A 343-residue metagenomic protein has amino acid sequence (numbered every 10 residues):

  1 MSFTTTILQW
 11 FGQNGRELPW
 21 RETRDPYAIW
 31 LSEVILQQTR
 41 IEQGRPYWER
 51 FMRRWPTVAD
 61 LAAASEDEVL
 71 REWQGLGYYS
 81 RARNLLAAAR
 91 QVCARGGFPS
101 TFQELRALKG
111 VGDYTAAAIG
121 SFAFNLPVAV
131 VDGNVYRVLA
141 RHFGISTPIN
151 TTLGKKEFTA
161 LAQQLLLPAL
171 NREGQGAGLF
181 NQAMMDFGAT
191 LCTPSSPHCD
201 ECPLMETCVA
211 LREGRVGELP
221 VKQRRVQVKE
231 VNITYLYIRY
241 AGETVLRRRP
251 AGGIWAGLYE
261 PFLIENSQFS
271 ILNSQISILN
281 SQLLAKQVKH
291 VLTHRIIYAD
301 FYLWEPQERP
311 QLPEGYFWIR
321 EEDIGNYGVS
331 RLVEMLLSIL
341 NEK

Functional and structural regions predicted by a protein language model:
M1-E17, E22, R172, D186-K343: Intrinsically disordered, low-complexity, charged terminal extensions of DNA damage-control enzymes
T4-H198, L204-E213, G217, V228-E230 (+2 more regions): Catalytic cores of DNA base-excision repair glycosylases
